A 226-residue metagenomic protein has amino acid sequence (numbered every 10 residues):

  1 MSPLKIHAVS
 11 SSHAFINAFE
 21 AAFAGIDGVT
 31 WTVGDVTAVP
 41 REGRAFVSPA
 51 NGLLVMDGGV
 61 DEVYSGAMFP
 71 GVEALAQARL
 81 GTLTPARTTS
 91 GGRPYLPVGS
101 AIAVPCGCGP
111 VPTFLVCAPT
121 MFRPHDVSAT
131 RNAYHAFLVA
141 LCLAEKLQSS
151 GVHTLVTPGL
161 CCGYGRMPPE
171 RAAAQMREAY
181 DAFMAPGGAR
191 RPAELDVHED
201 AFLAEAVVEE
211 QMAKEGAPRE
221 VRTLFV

Functional and structural regions predicted by a protein language model:
M1-V226: Macrodomain-like recognition of ADP-ribose-binding/processing modules
